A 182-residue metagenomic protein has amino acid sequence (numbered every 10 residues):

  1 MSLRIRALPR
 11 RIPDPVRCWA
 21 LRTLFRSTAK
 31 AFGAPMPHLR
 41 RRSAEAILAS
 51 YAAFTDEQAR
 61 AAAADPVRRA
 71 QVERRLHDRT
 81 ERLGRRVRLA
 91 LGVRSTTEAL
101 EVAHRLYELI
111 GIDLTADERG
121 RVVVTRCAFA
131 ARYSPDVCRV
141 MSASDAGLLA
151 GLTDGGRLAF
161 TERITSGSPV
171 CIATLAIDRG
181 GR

Functional and structural regions predicted by a protein language model:
M1-R119, A128-V140, S144, G155-V170 (+2 more regions): N-terminal accessory segment detector
A146-L148: Mixed-charge, glycine-accented linear interaction segment located at domain edges/termini
L152: Surface-exposed, gly/pro-biased binding rims or lids
